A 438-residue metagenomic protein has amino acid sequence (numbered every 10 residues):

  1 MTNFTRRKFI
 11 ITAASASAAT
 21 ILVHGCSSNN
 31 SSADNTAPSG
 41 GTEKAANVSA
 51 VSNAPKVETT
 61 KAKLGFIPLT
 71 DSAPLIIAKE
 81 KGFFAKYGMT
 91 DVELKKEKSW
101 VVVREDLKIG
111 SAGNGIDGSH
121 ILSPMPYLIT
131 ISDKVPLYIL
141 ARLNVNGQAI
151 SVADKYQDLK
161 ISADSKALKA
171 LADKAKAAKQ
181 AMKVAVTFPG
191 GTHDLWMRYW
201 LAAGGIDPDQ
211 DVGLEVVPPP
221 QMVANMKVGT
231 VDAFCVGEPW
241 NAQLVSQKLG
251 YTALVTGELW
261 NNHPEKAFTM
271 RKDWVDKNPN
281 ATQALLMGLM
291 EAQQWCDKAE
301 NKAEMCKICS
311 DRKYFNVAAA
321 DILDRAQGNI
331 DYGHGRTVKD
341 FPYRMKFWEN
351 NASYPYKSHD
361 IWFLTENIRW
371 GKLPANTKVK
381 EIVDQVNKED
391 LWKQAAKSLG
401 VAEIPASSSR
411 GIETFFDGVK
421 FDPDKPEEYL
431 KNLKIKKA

Functional and structural regions predicted by a protein language model:
M1-S17, I21-V23: N-terminal secretory signal peptides and thylakoid transit peptides that target proteins across membranes
C26-N35: Bacterial lipoprotein signal-peptidase II cleavage site
A37-V216, V228-A242, L249-N262, D417 (+1 more regions): Short, glycine-/small- and polar/acidic-enriched structural segments that line small-molecule recognition paths
D71, E80, V103, H193-W196 (+8 more regions): Stable alpha-helical elements in mature extracytoplasmic
I116-G118, V217-T252, R271, K307-R325 (+1 more regions): Ligand-binding pocket segment of bilobal, Venus flytrap-like solute-binding proteins
I150-S151, A267-M270, W274-V275: Short glycine- and hydrophobic/aromatic-rich loop-to-beta-strand nucleating segment in the catalytic cores
N278-D390: Secondary-structure end/capping motifs
I361-A438: Conserved C-terminal helix/tail region of periplasmic/extracytoplasmic solute-binding proteins
